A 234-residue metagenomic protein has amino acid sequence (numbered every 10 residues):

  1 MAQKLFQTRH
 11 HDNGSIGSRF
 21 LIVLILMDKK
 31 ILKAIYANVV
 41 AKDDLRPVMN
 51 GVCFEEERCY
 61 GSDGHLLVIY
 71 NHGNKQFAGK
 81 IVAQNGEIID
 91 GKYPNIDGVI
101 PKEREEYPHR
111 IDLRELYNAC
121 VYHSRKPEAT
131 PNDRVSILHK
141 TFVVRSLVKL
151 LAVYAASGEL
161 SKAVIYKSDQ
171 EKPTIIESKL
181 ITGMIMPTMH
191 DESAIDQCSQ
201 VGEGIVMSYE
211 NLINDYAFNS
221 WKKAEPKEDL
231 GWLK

Functional and structural regions predicted by a protein language model:
H11-G14: Short hydrophobic alpha-helical segments enriched in small aliphatic residues
L21-K234: DNA polymerase processivity clamps
